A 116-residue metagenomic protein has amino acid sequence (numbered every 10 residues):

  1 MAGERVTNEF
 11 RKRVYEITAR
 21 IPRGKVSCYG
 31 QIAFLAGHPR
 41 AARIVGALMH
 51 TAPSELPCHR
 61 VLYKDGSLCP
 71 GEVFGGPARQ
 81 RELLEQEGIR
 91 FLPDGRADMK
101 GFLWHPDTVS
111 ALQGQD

Functional and structural regions predicted by a protein language model:
A2-D116: Nucleic acid-binding interface residues in structured DNA/RNA-binding domains, emphasizing the DNA-engaging scaffolds
